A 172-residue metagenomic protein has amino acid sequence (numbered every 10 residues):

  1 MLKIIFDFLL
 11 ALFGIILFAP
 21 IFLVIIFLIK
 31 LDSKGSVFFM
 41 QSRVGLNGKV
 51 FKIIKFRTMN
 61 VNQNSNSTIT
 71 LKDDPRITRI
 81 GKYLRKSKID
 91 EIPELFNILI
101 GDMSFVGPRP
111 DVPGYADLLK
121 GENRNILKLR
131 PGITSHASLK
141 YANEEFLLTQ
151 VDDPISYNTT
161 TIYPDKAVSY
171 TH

Functional and structural regions predicted by a protein language model:
M1-V61: A hydrophobic, helix-centered structural microdomain
F22, K34-S36, M103-V106, L147: A short hydrophobic/aromatic micro-motif that marks alpha-helical segments and, especially, helix-coil
I26-K30, T58-V61, K82-R85, N97 (+1 more regions): Generic alpha-helical structural context detector
D32-K34, L46-K49, K128-G132, I162-P164: A generic structural signal for short, non-catalytic loop/turn and secondary-structure boundary residues
F39-R76, A137-D165: Short, glycine-rich, amphipathic interfacial segments at transmembrane boundaries or analogous
K72-H136: A short, structured surface patch at a secondary-structure boundary
T171-H172: Conserved small/polar residues in nucleotide/adenosyl-binding loops
